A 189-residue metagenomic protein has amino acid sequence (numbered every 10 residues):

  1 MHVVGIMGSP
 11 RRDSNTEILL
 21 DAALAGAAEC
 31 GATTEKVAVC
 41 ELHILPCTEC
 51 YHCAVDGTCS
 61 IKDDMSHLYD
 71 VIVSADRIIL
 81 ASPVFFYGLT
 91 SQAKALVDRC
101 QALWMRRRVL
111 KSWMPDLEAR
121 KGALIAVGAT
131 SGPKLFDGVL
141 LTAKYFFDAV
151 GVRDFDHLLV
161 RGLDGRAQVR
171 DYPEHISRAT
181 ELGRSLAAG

Functional and structural regions predicted by a protein language model:
M1, E29-C30, L141-G189: Glycine-rich phosphate/pyrophosphate-binding loop and the adjoining helix
M1-A32: N-terminal beta1-alpha1 ligand-phosphate binding loop
M7, A38, L158-L159: Residue-level recognition of beta-strand->loop/alpha-helix junctions
E17-D21, F136-L141, I176: Short, surface-exposed alpha-helical segments at coil->helix boundaries
D21, A25-C30, A38-V39, H52-V55 (+3 more regions): Active-site-proximal alpha-helix that buttresses catalytic centers in soluble enzyme cores
K36-T58, D164-H175: N-terminal beta-loop-helix "entrance" segment that forms/cooperates in small-molecule cofactor or anionic ligand
S60-Y145: Helix-loop-strand module that forms the ligand-binding subsite of alpha/beta enzymes
